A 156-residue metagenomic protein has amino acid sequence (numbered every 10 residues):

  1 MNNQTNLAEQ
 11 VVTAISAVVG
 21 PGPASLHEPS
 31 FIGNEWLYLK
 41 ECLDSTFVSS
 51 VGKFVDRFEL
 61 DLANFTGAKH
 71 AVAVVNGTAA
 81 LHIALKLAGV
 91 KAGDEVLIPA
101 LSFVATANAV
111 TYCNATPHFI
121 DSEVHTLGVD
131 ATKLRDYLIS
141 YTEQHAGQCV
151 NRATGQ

Functional and structural regions predicted by a protein language model:
M1-L87, K91, Q148: Conserved PLP-binding active-site segment in aminotransferase class I/II-type PLP enzymes
K86, V90-Q156: PLP-dependent aminotransferase-like
